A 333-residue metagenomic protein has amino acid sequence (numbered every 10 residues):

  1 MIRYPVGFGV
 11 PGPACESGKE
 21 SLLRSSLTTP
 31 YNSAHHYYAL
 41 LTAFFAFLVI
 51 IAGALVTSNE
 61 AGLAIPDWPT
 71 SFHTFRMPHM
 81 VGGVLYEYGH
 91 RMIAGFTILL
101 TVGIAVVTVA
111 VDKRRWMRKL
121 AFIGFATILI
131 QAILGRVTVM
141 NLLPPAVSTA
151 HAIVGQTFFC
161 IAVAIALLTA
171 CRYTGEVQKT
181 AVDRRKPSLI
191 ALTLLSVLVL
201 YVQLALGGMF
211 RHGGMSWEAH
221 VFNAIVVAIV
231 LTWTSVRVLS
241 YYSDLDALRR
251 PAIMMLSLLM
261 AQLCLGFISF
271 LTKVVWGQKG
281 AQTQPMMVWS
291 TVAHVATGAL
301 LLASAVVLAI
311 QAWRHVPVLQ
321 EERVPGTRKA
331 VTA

Functional and structural regions predicted by a protein language model:
L22-A333: Polytopic transmembrane helical bundles with strong interfacial aromatic enrichment
